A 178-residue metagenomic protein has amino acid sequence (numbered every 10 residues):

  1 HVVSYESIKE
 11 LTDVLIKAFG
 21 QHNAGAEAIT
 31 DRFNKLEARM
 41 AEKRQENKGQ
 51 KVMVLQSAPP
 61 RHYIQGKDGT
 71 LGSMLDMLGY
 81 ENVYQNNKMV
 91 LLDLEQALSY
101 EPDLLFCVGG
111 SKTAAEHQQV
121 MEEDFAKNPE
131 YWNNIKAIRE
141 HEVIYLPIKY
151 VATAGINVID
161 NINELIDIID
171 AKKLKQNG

Functional and structural regions predicted by a protein language model:
H1-A18, D93-Y131, D167: Acidic/His-rich segments in extracytoplasmic proteins that coordinate ligands and/or metal ions
H1-P60, E81-Q85, H141-G178: Extracytoplasmic substrate-binding proteins
S57-P59, K67, N87-M89, P102 (+1 more regions): Histidine- and/or cysteine-centered catalytic micro-motif in compact active-site loops
P60-Q65, C107, A114-A115, T153-G155: Short, solvent-exposed loop/turn elements at domain surfaces
D68-V90: His/Asp/Glu-enriched short active-site or ligand-binding loop at hydrolase and phosphoryl-transfer sites
E130-R139: Short, conserved catalytic or adaptor-binding loops enriched in Gly and charged residues
